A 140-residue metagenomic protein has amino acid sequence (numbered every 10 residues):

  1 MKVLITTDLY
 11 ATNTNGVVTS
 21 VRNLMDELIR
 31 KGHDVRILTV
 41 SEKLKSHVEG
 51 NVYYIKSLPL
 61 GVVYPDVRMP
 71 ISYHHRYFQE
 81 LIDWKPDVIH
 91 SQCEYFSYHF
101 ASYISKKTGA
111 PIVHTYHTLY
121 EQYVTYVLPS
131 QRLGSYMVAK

Functional and structural regions predicted by a protein language model:
M1-K56: N-terminal subdomain of nucleotide-sugar transferases
D26-E27, E80, I104: Alpha-helical scaffold elements within enzyme catalytic domains, especially in hydrolases
K31, W84, I104-T108: Helix C-cap/helix->beta junction micro-motif
S41, S72-Y73, E94-S97: Short beta->alpha connector loops
G50-Q79, S91, S130-S135: A short, charged, and often flexible helix/loop element on the N-terminal side of the glycosyltransferase catalytic
L81-D87: Glycine-rich phosphate-binding loop signature in dinucleotide/nucleotide-binding domains
I89-Q122: An aromatic- and histidine-rich active-site surface loop
K107, S135-K140: Membrane-proximal helix-turn-helix segments that form the acceptor-binding/catalytic region of lipid-linked
